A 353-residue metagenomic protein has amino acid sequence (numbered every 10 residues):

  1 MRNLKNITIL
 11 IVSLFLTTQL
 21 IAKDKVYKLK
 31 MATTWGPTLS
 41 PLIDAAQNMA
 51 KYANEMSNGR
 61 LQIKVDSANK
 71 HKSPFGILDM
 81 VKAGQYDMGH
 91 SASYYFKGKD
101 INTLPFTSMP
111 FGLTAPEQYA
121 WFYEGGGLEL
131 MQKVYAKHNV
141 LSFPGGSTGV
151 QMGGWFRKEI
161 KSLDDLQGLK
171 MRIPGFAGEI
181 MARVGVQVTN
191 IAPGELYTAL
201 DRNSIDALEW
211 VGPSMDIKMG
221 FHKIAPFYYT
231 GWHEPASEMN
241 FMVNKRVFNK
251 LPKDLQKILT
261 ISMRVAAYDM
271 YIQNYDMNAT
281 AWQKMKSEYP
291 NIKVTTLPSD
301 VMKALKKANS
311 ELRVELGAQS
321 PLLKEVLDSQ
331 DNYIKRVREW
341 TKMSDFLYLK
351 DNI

Functional and structural regions predicted by a protein language model:
M1-K28, L347-I353: Short, low-complexity disordered leader/linker segments with a strong preference for bacterial N-terminal type II
K23-Q118, L128-I353: N-terminal secretory/targeting leader peptides
